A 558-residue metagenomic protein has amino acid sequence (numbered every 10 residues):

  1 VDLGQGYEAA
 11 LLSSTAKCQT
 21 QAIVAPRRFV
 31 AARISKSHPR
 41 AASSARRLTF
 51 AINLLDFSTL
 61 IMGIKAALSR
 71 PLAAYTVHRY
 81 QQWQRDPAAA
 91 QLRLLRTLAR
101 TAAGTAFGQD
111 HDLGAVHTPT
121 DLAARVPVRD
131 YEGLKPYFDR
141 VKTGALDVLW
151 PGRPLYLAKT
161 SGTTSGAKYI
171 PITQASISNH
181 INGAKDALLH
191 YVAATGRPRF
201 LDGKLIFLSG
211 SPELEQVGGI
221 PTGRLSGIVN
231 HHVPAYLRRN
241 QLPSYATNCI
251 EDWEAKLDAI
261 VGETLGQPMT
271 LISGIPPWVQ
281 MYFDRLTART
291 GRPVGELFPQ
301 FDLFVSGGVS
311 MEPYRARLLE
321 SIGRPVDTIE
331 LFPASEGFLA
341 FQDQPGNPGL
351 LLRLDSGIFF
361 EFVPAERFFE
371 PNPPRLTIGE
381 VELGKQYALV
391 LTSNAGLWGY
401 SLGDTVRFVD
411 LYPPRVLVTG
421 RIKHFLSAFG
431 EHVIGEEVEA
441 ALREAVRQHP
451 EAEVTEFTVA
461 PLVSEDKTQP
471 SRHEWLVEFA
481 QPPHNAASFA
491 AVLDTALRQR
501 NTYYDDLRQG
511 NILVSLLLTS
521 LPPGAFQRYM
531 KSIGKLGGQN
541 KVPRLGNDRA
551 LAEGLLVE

Functional and structural regions predicted by a protein language model:
S13-S14, S35-S37, S43-S44, S58: Serine residues within intrinsically disordered or low-complexity segments
D56-G114, L122-V126, P136-Y137, T143-G144 (+1 more regions): Active-site glycine/GP-rich loop and adjacent strand/helix microenvironment that borders small-molecule binding pockets
K142-A158: Conserved pre-ATP/AMP-binding loop-to-beta segment of ANL
L157-P171, L518: Conserved adenylation A10 loop of the ANL superfamily
T173-A194: Conserved structural elements of the adenylate-forming
Y191-A235, E251: Conserved AMP-binding loop of ANL adenylate-forming enzymes
